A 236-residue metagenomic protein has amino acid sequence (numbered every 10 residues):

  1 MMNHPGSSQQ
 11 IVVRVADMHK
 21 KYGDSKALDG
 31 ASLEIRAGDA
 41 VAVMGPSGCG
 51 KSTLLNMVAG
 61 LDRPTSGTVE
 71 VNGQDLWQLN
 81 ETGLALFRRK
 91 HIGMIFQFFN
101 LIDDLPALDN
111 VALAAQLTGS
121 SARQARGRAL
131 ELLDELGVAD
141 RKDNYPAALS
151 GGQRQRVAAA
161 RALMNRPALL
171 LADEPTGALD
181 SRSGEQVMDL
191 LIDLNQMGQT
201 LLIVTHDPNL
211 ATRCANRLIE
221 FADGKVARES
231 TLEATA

Functional and structural regions predicted by a protein language model:
M1-H19, R228-A236: ABC-family P-loop ATPase nucleotide-binding domain
Q10-A215, E220-F221: ABC family nucleotide-binding domain
L218-T231: H-loop (His-switch) and adjacent beta-strand-loop-beta switch element of ABC-type ATPase nucleotide-binding domains
